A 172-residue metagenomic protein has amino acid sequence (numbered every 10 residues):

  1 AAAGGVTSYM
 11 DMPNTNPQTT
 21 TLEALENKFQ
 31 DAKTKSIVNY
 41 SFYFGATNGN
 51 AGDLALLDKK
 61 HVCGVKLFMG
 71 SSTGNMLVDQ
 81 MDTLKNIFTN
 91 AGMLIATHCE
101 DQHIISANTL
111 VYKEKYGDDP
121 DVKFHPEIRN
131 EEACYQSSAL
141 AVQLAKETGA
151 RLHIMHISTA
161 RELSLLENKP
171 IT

Functional and structural regions predicted by a protein language model:
A1-F42, A46-C63, M81-T89, E132 (+2 more regions): Alpha-helical scaffold segments that flank or form the walls of functional sites
P13, F44-A46, F68-M69, C99-D101: Glycine-rich, histidine-containing beta strand-loop boundary motifs that form or position
G52-L67, T73-T172: Histidine/acidic residue-rich metal-binding segments in metalloenzymes
